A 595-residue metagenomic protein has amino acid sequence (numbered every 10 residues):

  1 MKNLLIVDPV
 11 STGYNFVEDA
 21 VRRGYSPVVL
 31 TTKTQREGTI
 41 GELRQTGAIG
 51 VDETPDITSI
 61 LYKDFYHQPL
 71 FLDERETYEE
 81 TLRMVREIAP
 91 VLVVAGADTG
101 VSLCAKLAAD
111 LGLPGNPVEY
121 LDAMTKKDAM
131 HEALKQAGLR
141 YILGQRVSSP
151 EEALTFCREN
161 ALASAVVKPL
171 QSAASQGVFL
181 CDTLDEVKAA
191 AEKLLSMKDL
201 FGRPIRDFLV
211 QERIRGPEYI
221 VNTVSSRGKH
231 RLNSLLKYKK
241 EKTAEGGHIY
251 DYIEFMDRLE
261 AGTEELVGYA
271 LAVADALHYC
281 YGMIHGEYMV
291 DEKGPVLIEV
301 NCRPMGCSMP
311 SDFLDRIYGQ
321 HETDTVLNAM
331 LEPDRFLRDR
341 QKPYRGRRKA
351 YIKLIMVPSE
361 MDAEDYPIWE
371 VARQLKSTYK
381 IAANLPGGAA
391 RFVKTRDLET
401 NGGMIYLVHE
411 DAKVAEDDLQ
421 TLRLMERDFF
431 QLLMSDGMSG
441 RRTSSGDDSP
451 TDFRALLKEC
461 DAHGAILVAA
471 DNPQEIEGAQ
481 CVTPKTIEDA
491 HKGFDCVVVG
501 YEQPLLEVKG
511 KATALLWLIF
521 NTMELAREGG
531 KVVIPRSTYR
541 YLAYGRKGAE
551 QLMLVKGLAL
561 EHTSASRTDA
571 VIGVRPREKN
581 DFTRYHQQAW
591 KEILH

Functional and structural regions predicted by a protein language model:
M1-Y120, E151, P386-G387, E399-T400 (+1 more regions): ATP-binding N-terminal substructure of ATP-dependent carboxylate-amine bond-forming enzymes
A109-G177: A conserved helix-loop-beta module that forms one wall/lid of the active-site cleft in ATP-utilizing catalytic domains
L134, E159-C181, D199-G216, V221 (+2 more regions): ATP-grasp fold ATP-binding core
R140-I142, S164-V167, C181-R215, E245-Y252 (+2 more regions): Conserved ATP-binding module of the ATP-grasp superfamily
E265-H285, D291-E292, N301-M361: Active-site "cap" helix and flanking loop/linker of ATP-utilizing ligase/carboxylase catalytic domains
L327-G446: Peripheral (often C-terminal) accessory segments that flank ATP-dependent C-N-forming ligase machineries
T513-E528: A short glycine-rich, Lys/Arg-flanked "PGG" loop and its adjoining helix->strand segment in the class I
G529-R536: Conserved beta-strand signature within the Rossmann-like core of class I S-adenosyl-L-methionine
